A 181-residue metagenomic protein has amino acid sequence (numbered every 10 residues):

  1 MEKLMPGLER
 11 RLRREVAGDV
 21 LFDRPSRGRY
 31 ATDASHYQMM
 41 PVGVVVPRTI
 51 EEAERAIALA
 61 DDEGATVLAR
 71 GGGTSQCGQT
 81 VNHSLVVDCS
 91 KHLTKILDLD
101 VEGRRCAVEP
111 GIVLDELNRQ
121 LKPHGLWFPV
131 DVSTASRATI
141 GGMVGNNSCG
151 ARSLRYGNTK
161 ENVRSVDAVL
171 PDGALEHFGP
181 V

Functional and structural regions predicted by a protein language model:
M1-A58, D62, G72-R104, S133 (+1 more regions): N-terminal flexible segment immediately upstream of the FAD-binding catalytic core in FAD-dependent oxidoreductases
P47, A69, P110: Conserved strand-loop elements at the edges of beta-sheets that form or border functional pockets
D61-E63, R70-G72, A138, N162: Short, basic and Ser/Thr-rich N-terminal targeting/leader segments
V67-A69, Q76, L117: Extended, hydrophobic alpha-helical segments in both membrane/secreted and soluble proteins
K95-L99, C106-V181: FAD-binding subdomain of flavoenzyme oxidoreductases
